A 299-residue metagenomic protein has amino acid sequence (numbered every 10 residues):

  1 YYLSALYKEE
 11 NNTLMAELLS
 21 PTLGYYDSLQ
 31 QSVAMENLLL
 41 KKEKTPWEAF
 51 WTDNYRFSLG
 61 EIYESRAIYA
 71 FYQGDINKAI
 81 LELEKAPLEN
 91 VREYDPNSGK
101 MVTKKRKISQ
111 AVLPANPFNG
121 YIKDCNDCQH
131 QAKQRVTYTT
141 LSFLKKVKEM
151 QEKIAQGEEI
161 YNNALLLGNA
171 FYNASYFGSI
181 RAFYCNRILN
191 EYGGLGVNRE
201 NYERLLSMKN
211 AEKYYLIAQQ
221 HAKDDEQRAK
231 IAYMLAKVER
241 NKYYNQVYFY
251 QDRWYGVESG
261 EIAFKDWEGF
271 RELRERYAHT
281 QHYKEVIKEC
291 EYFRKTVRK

Functional and structural regions predicted by a protein language model:
Y1-K299: Extracytoplasmic/secretory-pathway proteins
